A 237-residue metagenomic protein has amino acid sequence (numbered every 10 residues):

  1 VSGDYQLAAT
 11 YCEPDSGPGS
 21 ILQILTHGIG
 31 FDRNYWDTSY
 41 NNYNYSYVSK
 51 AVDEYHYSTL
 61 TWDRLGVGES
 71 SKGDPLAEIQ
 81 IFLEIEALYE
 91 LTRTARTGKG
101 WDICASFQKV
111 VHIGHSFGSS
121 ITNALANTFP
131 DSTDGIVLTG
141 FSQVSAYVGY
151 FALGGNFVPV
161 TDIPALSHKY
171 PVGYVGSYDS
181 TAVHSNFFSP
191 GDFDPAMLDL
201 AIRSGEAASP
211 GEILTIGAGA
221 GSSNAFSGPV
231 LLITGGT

Functional and structural regions predicted by a protein language model:
V1-P18: N-terminal cap/lid segment of alpha/beta-hydrolase-fold proteins
S16-H56, L60: Short, surface-exposed "cap/lid" segments of acyl-processing enzymes
L25-F31, H115-S116, G235-G236: Glycine-rich His-Gly loop
I29, D63-V67, S142: Short beta-to-alpha linker loops that shape the active-site pocket of alpha/beta-hydrolase fold enzymes
N34-Y35, D63-E78: Glycine-rich "HGGG/HGxG" loop immediately N-terminal to the catalytic nucleophile of the alpha/beta-hydrolase
A77-C104: Alpha/beta-hydrolase active-site loop
Q108-V144: Conserved hydrolase catalytic core segment
F151-T237: Alpha/beta-hydrolase
